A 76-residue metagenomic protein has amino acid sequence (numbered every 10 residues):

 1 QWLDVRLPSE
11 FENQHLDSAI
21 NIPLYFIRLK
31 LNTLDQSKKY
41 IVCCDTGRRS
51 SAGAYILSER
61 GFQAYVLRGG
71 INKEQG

Functional and structural regions predicted by a protein language model:
Q1, L7-I41, D45-G76: Rhodanese-like catalytic fold shared by cysteine-dependent sulfurtransferases and DSP/PTP-type phosphatases
